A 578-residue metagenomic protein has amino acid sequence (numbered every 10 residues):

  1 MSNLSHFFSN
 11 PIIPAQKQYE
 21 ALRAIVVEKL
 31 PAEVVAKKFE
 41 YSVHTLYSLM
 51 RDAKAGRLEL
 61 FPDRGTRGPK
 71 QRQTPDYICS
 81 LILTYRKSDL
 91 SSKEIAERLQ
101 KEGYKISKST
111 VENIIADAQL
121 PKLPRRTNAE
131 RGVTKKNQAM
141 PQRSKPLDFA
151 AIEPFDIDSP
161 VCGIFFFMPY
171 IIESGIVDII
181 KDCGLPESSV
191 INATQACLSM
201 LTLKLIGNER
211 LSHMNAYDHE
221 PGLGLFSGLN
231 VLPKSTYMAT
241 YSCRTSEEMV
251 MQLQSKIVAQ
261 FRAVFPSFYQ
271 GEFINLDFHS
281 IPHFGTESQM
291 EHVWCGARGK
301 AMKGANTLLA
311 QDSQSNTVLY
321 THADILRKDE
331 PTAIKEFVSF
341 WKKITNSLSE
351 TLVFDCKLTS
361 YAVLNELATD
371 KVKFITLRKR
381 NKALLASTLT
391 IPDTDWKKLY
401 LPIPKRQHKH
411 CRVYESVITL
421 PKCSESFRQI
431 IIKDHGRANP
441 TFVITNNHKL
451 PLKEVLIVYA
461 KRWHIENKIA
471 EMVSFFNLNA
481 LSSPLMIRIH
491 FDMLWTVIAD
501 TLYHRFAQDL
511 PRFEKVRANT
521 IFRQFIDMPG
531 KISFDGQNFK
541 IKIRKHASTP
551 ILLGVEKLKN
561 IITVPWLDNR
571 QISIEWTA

Functional and structural regions predicted by a protein language model:
M1-Q18, G65-Y77, L185-N192: Short, Lys/Arg-enriched anionic-surface-contact patches
N3, E33-T84, A118, K122-A139 (+1 more regions): Short, basic alpha-helical/linker "hinge" immediately adjacent to a nucleic-acid-recognition surface
S9-I13, T127-K300, T307-R327, I334-K343 (+1 more regions): Dynamic "connector" segments at or just before major functional cores
P14-L30, I78-D89, C197-L205: Short, amphipathic alpha-helical "recognition" segments used to contact nucleic acids or chromatin
K37-S48, Q100-N113, S189-V190, H219-Y237: Short, basic interhelical loop/turn and adjoining N-cap of the next helix at nucleic-acid- or acidic-partner-contacting
K70-I106: A short, amphipathic alpha-helix used for macromolecular contacts
Q142-A150, V161, N365, D370-S474 (+2 more regions): An anionic, glycine-rich sequence signature occurring as long contiguous blocks
M214, L452-M486, F491, W495 (+1 more regions): Short amphipathic alpha-helical "interface-anchor" segments enriched in bulky aromatics
